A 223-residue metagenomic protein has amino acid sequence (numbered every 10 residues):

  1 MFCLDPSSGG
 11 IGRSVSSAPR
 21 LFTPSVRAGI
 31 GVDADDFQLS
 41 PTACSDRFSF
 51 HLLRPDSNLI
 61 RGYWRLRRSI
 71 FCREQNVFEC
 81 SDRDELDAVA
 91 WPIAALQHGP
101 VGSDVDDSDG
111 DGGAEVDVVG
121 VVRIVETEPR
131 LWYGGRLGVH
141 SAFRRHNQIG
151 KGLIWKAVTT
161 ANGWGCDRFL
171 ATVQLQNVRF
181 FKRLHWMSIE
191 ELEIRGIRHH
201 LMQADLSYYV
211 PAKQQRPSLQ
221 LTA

Functional and structural regions predicted by a protein language model:
F2-P92, L96-G102, D117, K213-S218 (+1 more regions): Short amphipathic alpha-helix that is part of the acyltransferase structural core
I70, T160, F180: Short alpha-helical functional segments enriched in proximate histidine and acidic residues
D87-V89, E128-R130, R195-H199: Short acidic/glycine-enriched loop/turn segments that link adjacent beta-strands
A94, D104-D109, A114-E126, R130-G138: Conserved beta-strand in the GNAT
A94-L96, L201-D205: Short, well-ordered beta-strand micro-motif
V139, R145-T159: Conserved acetyl-CoA-binding loop-helix of GNAT-fold acetyltransferases
A161-Q174: Conserved GNAT acetyl-CoA-binding A-motif
L175-R198: Conserved active-site alpha-helix within GNAT-family acetyltransferase domains
